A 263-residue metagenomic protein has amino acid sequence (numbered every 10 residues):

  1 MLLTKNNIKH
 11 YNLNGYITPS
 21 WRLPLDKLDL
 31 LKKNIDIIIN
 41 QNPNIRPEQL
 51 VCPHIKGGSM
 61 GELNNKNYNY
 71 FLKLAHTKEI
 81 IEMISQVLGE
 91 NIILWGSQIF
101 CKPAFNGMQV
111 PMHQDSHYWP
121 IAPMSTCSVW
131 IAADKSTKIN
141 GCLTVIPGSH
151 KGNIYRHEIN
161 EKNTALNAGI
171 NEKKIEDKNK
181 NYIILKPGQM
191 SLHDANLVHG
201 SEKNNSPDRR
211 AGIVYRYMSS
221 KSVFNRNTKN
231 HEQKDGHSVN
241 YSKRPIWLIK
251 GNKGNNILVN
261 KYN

Functional and structural regions predicted by a protein language model:
M1-N14, P19-M112, H117-I121, E158 (+3 more regions): Non-heme Fe(II)-dependent double-stranded beta-helix
K9, K138-E202: Double-stranded beta-helix
I38-Q41, I45-L50, M190, N196-N263: Non-heme Fe(II)/2-oxoglutarate
I80, A104-N106, K135-K138, K151 (+2 more regions): Short, charged/polar surface micro-motifs in flexible loops or helix N-caps
Q109, S128, L143, M190 (+1 more regions): Structural motif
Q114, N163-D177, P207-R209, N227-K234: Short, surface-exposed loop/helix-turn segments at secondary-structure junctions that function as lids/hinges flanking
D115, T126, G200-N204: Glycine-rich phosphate/pyrophosphate-binding beta-alpha loops
P120-K138, I184, L192, R216-S219: Short, conserved beta-strand element in jelly-roll/cupin
